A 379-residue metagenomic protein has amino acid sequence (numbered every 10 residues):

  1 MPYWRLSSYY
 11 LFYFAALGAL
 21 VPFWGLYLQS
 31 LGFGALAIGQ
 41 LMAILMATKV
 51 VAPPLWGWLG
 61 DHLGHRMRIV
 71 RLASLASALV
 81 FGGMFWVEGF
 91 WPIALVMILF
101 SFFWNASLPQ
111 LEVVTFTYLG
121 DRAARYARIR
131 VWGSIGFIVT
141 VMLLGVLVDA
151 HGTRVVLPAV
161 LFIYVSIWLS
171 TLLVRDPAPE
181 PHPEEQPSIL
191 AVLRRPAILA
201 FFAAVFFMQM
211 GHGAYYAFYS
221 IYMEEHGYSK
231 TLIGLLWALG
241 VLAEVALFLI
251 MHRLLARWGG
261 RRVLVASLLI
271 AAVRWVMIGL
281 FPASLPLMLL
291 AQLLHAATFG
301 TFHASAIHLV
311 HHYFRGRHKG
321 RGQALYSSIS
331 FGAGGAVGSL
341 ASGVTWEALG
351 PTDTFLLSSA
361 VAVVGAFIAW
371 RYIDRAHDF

Functional and structural regions predicted by a protein language model:
M1-M46, I198-L236: Helix-loop boundary and gating motifs at the non-cytosolic
Y3, F85-M97, G279-A291: Helix-loop junctions at membrane interfaces in 12-TM secondary transporters
L28-Q29, L59-G60, V131, V146-H151 (+3 more regions): Interfacial helix-cap and linker-helix signal at transmembrane-aqueous boundaries of multi-pass secondary transporters
V51-H65, V148-D149, L247-G260, W346-E347: Helix-to-loop junctions at the C-terminal end of transmembrane segments in multipass secondary transporters
R68-G82, L161, R262-M277: Structural signature of the two symmetry-related core transmembrane helices
I98-W132: Cytoplasmic helix-loop-helix junction between adjacent transmembrane helices in 12-TM secondary transporters
V155-L172, D353-R371: Symmetry-related core transmembrane helices of the 12-TM Major Facilitator Superfamily/SLC fold
V174-V205: Juxtamembrane intracellular "pre-TM" segments in multi-pass secondary transporters
